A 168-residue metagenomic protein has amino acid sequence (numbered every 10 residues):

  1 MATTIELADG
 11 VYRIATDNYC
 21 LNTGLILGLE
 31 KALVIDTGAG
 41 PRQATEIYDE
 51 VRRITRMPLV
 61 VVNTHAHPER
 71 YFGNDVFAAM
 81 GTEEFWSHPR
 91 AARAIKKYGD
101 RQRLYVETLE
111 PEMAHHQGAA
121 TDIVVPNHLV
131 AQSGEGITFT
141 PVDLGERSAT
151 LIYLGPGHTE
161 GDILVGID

Functional and structural regions predicted by a protein language model:
A2-R53, I163-I167: Conserved beta-strand hairpin/beta-sheet module of binuclear metal-dependent hydrolase folds, prominently
E6, R93-Y153, E160: Metallo-beta-lactamase
A8, A15-D17, P89, S133-G134 (+1 more regions): Residues at the C-termini of beta-strands that transition into short coil/loop
Y12, V62, W86, H128-V130: Hydrophobic/aromatic beta-strand patches that form the interior of the parallel beta-sheet core in alpha/beta enzyme
R13, L33-D36, V60-N63, T150-L151: Short catalytic-loop micro-motif centered on adjacent basic/acidic residues
L29-K31, P41-S87: Active-site metal-binding motif and surrounding structural segment of the metallo-beta-lactamase
A39-G40, P89-R93: Short, acidic/turn-prone active-site loops that include or flank metal/cofactor- and phosphate-binding residues
Y153-G155, I167: Short, structured patches in soluble enzyme cores that scaffold and shape functional sites
